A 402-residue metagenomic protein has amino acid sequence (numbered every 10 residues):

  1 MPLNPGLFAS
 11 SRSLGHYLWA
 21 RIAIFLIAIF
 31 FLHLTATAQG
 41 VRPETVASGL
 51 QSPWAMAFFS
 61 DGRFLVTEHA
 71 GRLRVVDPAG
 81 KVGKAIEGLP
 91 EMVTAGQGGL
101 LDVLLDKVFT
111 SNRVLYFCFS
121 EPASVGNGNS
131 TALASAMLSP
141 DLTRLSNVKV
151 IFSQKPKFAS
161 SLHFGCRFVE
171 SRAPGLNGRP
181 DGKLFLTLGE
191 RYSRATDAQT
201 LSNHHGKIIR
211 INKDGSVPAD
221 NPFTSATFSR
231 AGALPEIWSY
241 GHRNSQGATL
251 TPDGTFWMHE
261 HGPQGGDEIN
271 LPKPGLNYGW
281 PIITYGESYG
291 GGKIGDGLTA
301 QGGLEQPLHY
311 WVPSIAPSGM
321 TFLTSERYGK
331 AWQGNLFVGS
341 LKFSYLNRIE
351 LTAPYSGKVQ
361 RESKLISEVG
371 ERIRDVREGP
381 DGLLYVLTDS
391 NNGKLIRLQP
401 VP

Functional and structural regions predicted by a protein language model:
M1-W19: N-terminal secretory signal peptides that target proteins for export/translocation
R21-H33: Bacterial N-terminal signal peptides
A38-A195, G247-L250, T255-G262, P313-Y355 (+1 more regions): Acidic, Gly/Ser/Thr-rich repeat motifs that build Ca2+-stabilized beta-propeller blades
Q39-S48, K81-T94, M137-F158, H204-N244 (+2 more regions): Blade-edge beta-strand/turn elements of extracellular beta-propeller and related beta-sheet repeat scaffolds
R194-N203: Acidic/polar, solvent-exposed loop segments in beta-strand-rich repeat domains
A231-E268: Repeat-solenoid scaffold signature
L271-A300: Mobile, glycine-enriched helix-loop/loop "lid" segments at the mouths of ligand-binding/catalytic clefts that gate
I373-R374: Repeated scaffold domains used in trafficking and secretory/extracellular systems, primarily beta-propellers
